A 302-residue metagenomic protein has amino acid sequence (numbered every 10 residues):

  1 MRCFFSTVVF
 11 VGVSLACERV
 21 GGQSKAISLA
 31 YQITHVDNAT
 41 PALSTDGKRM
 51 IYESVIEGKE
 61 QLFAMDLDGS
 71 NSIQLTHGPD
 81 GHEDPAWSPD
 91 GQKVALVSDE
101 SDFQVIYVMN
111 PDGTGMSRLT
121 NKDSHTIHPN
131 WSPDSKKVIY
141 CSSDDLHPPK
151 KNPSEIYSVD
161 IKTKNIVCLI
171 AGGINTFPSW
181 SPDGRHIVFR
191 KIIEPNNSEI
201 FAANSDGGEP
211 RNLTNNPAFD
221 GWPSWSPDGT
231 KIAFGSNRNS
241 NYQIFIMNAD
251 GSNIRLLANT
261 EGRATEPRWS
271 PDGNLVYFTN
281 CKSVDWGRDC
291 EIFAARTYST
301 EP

Functional and structural regions predicted by a protein language model:
M1-F4: Positively charged n-region of N-terminal signal peptides that target proteins for export
S6-S14: Bacterial N-terminal signal peptides
C17-P302: Sequence signature of WD/YWTD-type beta-propeller architectures
